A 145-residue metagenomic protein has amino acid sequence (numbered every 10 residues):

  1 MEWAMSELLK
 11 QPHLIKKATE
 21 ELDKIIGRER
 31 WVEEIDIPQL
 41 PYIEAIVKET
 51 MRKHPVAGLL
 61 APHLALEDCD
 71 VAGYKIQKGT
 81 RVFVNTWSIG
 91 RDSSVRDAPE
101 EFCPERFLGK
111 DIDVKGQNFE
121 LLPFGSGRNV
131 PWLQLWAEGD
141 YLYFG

Functional and structural regions predicted by a protein language model:
M1-H13, T19-E21, Q134-G145: Cytochrome P450 catalytic-core helices
W3-A4, I46, S126: Short, hydrophobic/aromatic alpha-helical segments in well-folded domains
W31-A72: Conserved cytochrome P450 K-helix E-x-x-R motif and the immediately C-terminal K′/meander segment
I37, V84-V114: Conserved cytochrome P450 K-helix/beta-meander segment immediately N-terminal to the heme-binding cysteine loop
P41-A45, F119, E138-G145: A structural signal for well-ordered alpha-helical segments within the folded catalytic domains of diverse enzymes
A72, K110-D140: Cytochrome P450 heme-thiolate "Cys pocket" and heme-binding signature region
I76: PAZ/PAZ-like end-binding module
